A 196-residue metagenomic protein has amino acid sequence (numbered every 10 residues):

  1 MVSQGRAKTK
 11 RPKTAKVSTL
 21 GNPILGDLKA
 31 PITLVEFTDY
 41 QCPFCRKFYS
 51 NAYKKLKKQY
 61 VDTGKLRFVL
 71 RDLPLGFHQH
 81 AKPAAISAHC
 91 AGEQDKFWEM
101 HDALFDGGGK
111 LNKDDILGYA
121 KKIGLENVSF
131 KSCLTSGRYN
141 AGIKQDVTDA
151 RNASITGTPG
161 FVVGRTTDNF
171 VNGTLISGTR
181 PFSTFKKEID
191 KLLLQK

Functional and structural regions predicted by a protein language model:
M1-T14: N-proximal helix/coil linker or "cap" segments that precede and/or mark the start of modular domains
M1-V2, N51-Y53, L117-K196: C-terminal cap of thioredoxin/glutaredoxin-like
T14-G21, A141-K144: Short gly/ser/thr-rich secondary-structure transition/capping motifs
V17-I32, Y60: A short beta-strand-turn-helix
S18-T19, E36, F105, F170 (+1 more regions): A generic, residue-level signal for flexible/boundary positions that often mark functional hotspots
I24-L25, L111, I176: Short clusters of hydrophobic/aromatic residues that line enzyme substrate/ligand-binding pockets
A30, V35-E126, A153-T156, D190-L193: Structural alpha/beta surface segment adjacent to cysteine/selenocysteine redox centers across thiol/disulfide enzymes
